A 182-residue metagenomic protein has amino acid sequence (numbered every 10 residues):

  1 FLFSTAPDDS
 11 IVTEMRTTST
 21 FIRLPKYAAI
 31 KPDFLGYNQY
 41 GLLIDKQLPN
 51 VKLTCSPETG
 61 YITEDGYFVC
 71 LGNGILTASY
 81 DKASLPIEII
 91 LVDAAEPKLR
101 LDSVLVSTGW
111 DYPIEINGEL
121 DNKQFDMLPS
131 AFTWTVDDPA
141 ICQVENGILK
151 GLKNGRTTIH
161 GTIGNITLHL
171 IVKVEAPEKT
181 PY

Functional and structural regions predicted by a protein language model:
F1-Y182: Extracytoplasmic soluble-region selector
